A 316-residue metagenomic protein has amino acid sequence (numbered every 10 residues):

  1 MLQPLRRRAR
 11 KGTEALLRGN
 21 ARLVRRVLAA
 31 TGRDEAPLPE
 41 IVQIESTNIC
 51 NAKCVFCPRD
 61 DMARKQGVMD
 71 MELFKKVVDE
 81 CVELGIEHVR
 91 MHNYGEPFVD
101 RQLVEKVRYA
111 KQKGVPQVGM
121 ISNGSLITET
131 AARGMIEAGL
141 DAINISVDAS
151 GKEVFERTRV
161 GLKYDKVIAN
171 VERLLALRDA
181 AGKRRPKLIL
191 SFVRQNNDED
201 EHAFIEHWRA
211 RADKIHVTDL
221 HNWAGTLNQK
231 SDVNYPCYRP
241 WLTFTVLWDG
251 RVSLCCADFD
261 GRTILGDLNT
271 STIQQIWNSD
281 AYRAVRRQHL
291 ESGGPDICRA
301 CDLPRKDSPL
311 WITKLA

Functional and structural regions predicted by a protein language model:
L2-A142, E153, R157, G161-D165 (+2 more regions): Conserved alpha-helical substructure of the radical SAM core
I41, E45, L84-H92, Q112-I121 (+4 more regions): Conserved C-terminal portion of the radical SAM core fold that forms the substrate/S-adenosylmethionine-binding
I44, N48-N51, S231, S292-P295: Processing junctions and N-termini across compartments
C50, C54-C57, C237, C255-C256 (+1 more regions): Short cysteine clusters
E172, A176-K187, E206-K230, R251-V252 (+1 more regions): C-terminal accessory region of radical SAM enzymes
V233-R239: A recurrent flexible, glycine/aromatic-enriched loop bordering the glycosyltransferase active site that acts as
